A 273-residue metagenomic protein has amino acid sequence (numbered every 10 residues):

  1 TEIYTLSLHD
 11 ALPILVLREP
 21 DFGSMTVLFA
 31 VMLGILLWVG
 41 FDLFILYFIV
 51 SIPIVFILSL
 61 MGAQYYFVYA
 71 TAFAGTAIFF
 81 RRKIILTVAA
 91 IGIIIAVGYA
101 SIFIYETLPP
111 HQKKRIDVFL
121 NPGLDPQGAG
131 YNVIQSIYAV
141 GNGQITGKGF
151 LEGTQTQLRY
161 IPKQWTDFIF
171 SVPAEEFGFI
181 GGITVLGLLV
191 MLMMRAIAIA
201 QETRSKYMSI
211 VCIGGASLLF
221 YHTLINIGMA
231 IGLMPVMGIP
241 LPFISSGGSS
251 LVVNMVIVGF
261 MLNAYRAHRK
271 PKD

Functional and structural regions predicted by a protein language model:
T1-D10: Single conserved hydrophobic/aromatic residue that forms the stacking wall/gate of nucleotide- or nucleobase-binding
P13-L36, F41-I45, P53-F79, S101-I104 (+1 more regions): Helix-loop-helix junctions and helix-breaking kinks within/between transmembrane helices of multi-pass membrane
T26, V31-Y47, F56, Q155-G178 (+3 more regions): Interfacial segments of multi-pass membrane proteins
L33-D42, S59, G75-I84, M191-A200 (+1 more regions): Structural signal for the C-terminal ends of transmembrane alpha-helices and the immediately following loop
L58-G181, K206-Y207: Hydrophobic, glycine- and aromatic-enriched re-entrant/interface helices and adjoining loop segments
E176-M193: Hydrophobic alpha-helical transmembrane segments
I197-G238: Loop-to-helix entry and N-terminal half of a specific, functionally important transmembrane alpha helix in multi-pass
I227-D273: A juxtamembrane structural motif centered on a specific transmembrane helix
